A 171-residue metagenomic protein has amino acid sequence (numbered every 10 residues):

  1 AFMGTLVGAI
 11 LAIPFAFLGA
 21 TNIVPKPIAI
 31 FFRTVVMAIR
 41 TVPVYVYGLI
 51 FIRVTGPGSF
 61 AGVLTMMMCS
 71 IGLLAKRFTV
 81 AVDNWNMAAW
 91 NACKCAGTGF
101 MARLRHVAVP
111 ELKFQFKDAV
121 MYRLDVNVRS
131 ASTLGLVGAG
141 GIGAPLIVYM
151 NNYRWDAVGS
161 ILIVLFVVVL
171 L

Functional and structural regions predicted by a protein language model:
A1-G19: Transmembrane alpha-helix signature in integral membrane proteins
T5-I10, V46-I50, L112, F116-L124 (+1 more regions): Hydrophobic alpha-helical segments of membrane proteins
F17, G48-L49, R53, G62 (+3 more regions): Transmembrane alpha-helix boundary and packing residues in multipass membrane permease domains and related
L18-F32: Short loop segments and helix-boundary regions at transmembrane helix junctions of multi-pass inner-membrane proteins
R33-M67: Generic hydrophobic transmembrane alpha-helix motif, especially the helices
P57-A108, F114-R123: Membrane-cytosol interface at the C-terminal ends of specific transmembrane alpha-helices in multi-pass membrane
G138-V148: Short hydrophobic, aromatic-rich alpha-helical segments embedded in or entering the lipid bilayer of multi-pass
G159-L171: C-terminal transmembrane helix and the adjacent membrane-cytosol boundary/short C-terminal tail of inner/organellar
